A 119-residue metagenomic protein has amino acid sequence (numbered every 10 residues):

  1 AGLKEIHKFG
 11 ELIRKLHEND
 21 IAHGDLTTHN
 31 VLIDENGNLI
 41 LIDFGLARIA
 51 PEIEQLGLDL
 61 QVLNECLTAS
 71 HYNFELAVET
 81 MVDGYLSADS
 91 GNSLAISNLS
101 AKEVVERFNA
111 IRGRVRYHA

Functional and structural regions predicted by a protein language model:
A1-I6: Conserved structural core of kinase catalytic domains
K15: Alpha-helical DNA-recognition elements
E18-T28: Catalytic-loop of the protein kinase fold
D25, E35, R48-A50: Activation segment
N30-L41: Conserved protein kinase catalytic/activation segment
I40, F44-A119: C-lobe/activation-segment region of protein kinase-like
